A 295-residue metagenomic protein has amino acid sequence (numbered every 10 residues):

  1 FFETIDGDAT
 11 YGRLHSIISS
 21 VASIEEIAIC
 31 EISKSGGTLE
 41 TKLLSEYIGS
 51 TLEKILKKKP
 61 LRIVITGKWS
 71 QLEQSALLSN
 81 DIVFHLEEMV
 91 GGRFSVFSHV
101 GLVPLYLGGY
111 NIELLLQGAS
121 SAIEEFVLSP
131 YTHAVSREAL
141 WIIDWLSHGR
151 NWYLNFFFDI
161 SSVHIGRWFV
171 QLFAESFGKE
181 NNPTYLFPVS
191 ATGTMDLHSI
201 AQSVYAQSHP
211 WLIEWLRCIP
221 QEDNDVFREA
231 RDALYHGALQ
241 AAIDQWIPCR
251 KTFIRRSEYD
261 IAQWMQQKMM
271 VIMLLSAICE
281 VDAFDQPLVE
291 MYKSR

Functional and structural regions predicted by a protein language model:
F1, R13-L14, Y110-L114, E124-F253: Acidic catalytic cores of enzymes that act on phosphate-bearing nucleotides/polynucleotides
F1-S129: Glycine-rich phosphate-binding loops that contact phosphosugars or nucleotide phosphates
A9-G12, M89-S95, T194-H198, R256-A262: A short acidic, often aromatic-flanked loop/helix-cap motif at beta-alpha or helix-coil junctions that lines enzyme
I32-T38, V90, P104-Y110, I160-S161 (+3 more regions): A generic structural motif
L78-V83, Q245-P248, E258: Active-site regions of enzymes building and remodeling cell-envelope glycoconjugates
D260-L274: Short glycine/proline-rich, acidic loop/turn segments that cap or connect secondary-structure elements
D282-R295: C-terminal amphipathic alpha-helical interaction region
